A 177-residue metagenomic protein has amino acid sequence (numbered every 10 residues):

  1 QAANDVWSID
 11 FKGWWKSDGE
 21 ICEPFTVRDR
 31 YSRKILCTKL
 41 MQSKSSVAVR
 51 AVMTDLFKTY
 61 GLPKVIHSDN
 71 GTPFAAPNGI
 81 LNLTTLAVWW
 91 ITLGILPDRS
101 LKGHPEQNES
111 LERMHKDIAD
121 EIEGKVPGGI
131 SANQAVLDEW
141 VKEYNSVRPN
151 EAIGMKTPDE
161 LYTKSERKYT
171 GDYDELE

Functional and structural regions predicted by a protein language model:
Q1-K34, Q42, S46-D55, T59-K64 (+2 more regions): Mobile-element integrase/transposase regions, centering on the N-terminal DNA-binding/Zn-coordinating module
Q1-V6, L81-T84, T157, Y162-E166: Basic, flexible linker segments flanking DNA-binding modules in nucleic acid-interacting mobile-element proteins
K64-S68, D98, I130, N150-M155: Acidic/polar loop patches that form or flank catalytic/metal-binding clefts of enzymes that bind anionic ligands
I66-D69, A76-D120, N133, D138 (+1 more regions): RNase H-like two-metal-ion nuclease catalytic core shared by retroviral integrases and related mobile-element nucleases
I122-S131: Short, polar/flexible loop-turn hinges at active-site or ligand-entry regions and domain interfaces
D138-N145: Non-transmembrane alpha-helical segments in soluble domains of secreted/periplasmic/extracellular proteins
N145-E177: C-terminal, beta-rich DNA-binding module of retroviral/retroelements integrases
